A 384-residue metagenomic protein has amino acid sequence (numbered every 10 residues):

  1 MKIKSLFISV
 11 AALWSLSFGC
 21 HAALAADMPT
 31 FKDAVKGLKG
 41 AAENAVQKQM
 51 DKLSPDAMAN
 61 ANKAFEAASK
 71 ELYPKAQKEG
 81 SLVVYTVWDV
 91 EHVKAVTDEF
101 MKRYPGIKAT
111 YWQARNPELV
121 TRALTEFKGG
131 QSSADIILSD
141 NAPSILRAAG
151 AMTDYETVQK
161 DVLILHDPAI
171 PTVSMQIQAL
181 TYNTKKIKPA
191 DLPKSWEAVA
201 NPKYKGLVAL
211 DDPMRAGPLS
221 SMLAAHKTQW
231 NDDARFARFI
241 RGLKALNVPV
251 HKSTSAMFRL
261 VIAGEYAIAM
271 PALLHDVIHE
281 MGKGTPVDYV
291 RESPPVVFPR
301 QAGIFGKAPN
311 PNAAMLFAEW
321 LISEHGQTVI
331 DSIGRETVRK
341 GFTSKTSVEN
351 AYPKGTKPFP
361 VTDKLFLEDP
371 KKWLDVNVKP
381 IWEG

Functional and structural regions predicted by a protein language model:
K36, N44-M50, E66-Q77, V87-K108: Short, polar/charged alpha-helical segment
K70, V83-D98, A109-F127, S132-E265: Extracytoplasmic ligand-binding site segments that recognize negatively charged/polar headgroups
V96, R235-F239, R300, P309-L321 (+1 more regions): Short amphipathic alpha-helical coupling segments at ligand-binding clamshell hinges and other catalytic/signaling
P143-A148, A267-P286: A ligand-binding cleft/hinge motif common to bilobed small-molecule-binding domains
V162-L165, M175-Q176, F239-K244, V250-H251 (+2 more regions): Periplasmic-binding protein-like
A179-K186, L223-K227, F298-A313, V329-I330: A bilobed periplasmic-binding-protein/Venus flytrap-type ligand-binding module shared by bacterial periplasmic
K203-M214, L321-S344: Periplasmic-binding protein-like
K345-G384: Extracellular/periplasmic bilobal clamshell ligand-binding domains
